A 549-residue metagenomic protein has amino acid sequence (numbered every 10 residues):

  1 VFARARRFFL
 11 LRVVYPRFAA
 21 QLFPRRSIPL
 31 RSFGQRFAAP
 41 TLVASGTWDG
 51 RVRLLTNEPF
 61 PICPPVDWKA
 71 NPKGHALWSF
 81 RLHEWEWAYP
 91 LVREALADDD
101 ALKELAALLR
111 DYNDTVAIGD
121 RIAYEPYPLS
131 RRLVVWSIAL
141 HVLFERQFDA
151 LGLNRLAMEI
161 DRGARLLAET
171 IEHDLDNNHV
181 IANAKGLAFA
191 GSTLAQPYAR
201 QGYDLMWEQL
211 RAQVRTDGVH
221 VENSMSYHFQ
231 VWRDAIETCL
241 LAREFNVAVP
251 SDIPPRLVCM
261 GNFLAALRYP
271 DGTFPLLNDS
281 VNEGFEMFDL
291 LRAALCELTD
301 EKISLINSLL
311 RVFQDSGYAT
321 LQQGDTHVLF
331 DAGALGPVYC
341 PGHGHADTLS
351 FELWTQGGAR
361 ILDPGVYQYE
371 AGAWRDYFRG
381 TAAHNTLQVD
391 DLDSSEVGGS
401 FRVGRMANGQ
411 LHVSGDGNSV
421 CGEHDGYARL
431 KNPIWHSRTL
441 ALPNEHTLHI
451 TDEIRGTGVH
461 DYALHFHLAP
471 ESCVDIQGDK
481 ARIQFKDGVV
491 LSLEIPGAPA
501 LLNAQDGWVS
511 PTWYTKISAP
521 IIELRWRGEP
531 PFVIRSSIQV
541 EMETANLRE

Functional and structural regions predicted by a protein language model:
V1-I62: Extreme N-terminal leader/anchor segments
N57-S79, V92-A97: Asp/Glu-centered strand-loop micro-motifs enriched in Gly/Pro and often flanked by an aromatic residue
A76, S130, N177, Y367-E549: CBM-like, beta-strand-rich accessory domains located in the C-terminal region of large, secreted polysaccharide-active
A76-L257: Aromatic-lined, polymer-binding surfaces characteristic of secreted/periplasmic polysaccharide-degrading enzymes
H83, N183, G317, D347-L349 (+3 more regions): Residues that flank catalytic or metal-binding motifs in active/ligand-binding sites
W87, L187, L264, D452 (+1 more regions): A residue-level signal for conserved active-site and pocket-lining positions in enzyme catalytic cores
R215, V219-V366, S414-G415, G528: Carbohydrate-active enzyme catalytic cores, enriched for enzymes that act on polyanionic acidic polysaccharides
